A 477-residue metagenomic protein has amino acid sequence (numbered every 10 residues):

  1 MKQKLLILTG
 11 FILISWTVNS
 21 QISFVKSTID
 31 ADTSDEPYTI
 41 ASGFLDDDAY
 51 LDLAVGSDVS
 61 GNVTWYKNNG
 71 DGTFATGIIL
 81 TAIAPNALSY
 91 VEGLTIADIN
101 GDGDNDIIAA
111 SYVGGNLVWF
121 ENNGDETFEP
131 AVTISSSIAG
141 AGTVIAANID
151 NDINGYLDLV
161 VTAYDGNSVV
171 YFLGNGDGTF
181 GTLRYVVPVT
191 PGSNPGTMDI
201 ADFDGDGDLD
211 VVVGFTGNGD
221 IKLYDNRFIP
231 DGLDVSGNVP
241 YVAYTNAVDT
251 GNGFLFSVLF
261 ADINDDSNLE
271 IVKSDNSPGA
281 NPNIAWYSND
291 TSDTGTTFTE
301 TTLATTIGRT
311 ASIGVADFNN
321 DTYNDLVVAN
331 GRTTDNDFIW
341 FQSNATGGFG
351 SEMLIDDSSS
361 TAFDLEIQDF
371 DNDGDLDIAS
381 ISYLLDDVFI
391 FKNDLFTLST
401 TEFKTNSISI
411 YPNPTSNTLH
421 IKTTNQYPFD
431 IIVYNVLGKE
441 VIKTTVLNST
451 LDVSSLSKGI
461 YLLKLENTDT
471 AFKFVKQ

Functional and structural regions predicted by a protein language model:
M1-S23, T400, L462, D469 (+1 more regions): Bacterial Sec-dependent N-terminal signal peptides
S20-D35, K67-S89, E121-A139, L173-S193 (+4 more regions): Blade-edge motifs of beta-propeller repeat domains
Y38-D47, K67, E92-I99, G142-N151 (+5 more regions): Beta-propeller blade termini
D47-G56, G101-A110, I153-T162, G205-G214 (+3 more regions): Acidic/hydrophobic-patterned starts of short beta strands in beta-sheet-rich repeat architectures
V59-G61, V113-G115, D165-N167, G217-G219 (+3 more regions): Short glycine/acidic-enriched loop and turn motifs that connect beta-strands
F363-T397: Blade-level signature of beta-propeller repeat domains, shared across WD40, Kelch, NHL, RCC1 and BNR/Asp-box propellers
T401-Q477: C-terminal outer-membrane/trafficking sorting elements
